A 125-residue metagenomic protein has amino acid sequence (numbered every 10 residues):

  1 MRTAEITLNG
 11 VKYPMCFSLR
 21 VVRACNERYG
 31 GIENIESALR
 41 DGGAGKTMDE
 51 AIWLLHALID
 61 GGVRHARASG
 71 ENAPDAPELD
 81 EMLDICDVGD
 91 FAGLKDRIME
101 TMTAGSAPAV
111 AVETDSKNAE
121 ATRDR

Functional and structural regions predicted by a protein language model:
M1-T7, K12, E27-K46, V63 (+1 more regions): Charged interaction scaffolds used for protein-protein
C16-F17: Short linear motifs in exposed loops
R20-C25: Short Gly/aromatic-enriched secondary-structure transition segments
